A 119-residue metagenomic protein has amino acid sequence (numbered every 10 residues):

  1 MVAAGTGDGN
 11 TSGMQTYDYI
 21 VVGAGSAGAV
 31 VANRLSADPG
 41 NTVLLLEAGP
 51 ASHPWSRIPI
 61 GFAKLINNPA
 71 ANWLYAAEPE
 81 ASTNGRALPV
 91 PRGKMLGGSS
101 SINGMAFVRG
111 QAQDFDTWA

Functional and structural regions predicted by a protein language model:
M1-A119: N-terminal redox-cofactor-binding region of secreted/periplasmic oxidoreductases
